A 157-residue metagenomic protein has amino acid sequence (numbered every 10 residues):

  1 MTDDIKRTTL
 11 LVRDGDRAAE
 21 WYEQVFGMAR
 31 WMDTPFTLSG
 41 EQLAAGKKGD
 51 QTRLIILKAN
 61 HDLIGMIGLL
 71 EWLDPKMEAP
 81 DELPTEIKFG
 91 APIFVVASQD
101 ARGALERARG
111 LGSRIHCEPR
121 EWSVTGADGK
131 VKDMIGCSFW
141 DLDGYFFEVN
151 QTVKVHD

Functional and structural regions predicted by a protein language model:
M1, T9-L10, D33, I67-G68 (+1 more regions): Vicinal oxygen chelate
D4, D50-Q51, G90, D133: Exposed loop/turn and edge beta-strand positions of beta-sandwich/beta-sheet ligand-binding modules
K6, I55, P92: Residue-level detector of short, conserved catalytic/binding motifs and their immediate flanks
L11-I64, G110, K130, K154: Core segments of cupin and vicinal oxygen chelate
P35-Q42, M77-P80, R120-D128: A cross-kingdom feature marking solvent-exposed beta-strand/loop segments within repeated, beta-rich binding/scaffold
D62-I64, P75, A101: Short, charged/polar surface micro-motifs in flexible loops or helix N-caps
L83-P84: Glycan-recognition patch characteristic of GH18 chitinases/ENGases and related GlcNAc/peptidoglycan-binding proteins
